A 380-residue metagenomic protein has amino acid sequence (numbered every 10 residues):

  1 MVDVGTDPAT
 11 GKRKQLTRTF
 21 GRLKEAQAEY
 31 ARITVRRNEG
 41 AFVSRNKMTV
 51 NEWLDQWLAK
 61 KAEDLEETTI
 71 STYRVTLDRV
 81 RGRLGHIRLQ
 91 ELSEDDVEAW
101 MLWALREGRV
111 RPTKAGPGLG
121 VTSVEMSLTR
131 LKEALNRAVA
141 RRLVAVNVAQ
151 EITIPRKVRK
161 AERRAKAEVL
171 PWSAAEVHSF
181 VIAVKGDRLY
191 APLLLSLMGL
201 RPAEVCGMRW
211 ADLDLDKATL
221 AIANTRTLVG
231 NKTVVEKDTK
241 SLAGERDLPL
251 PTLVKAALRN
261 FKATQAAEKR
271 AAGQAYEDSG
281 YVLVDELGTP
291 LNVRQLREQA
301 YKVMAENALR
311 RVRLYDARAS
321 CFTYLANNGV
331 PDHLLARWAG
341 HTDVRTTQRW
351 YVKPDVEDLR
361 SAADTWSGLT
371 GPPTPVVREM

Functional and structural regions predicted by a protein language model:
M1-K47, S241: Short, surface-exposed polybasic/aromatic micro-patch for ligand or macromolecular engagement
Q15-T19, A149-E151, T219, E245-D247 (+1 more regions): Well-ordered beta-strand positions in beta-sheet-rich domains
E29, S44-A140, I152-T153, S279-V282 (+3 more regions): Short, Lys/Arg-enriched alpha-helical recognition elements, typified by the DNA-recognition helix
V110-T113, H178-L189, L248, T264-Q274 (+2 more regions): Short, basic (Lys/Arg/His-rich) helix/loop patches that form interaction surfaces in the mid-to-C-terminal regions
K114-R130, A140-M208, D216, T227 (+4 more regions): Basic, Lys/Arg- and aromatic-enriched nucleic-acid-binding interface segment
Q150-E151, K217-I222, R313, Y324 (+2 more regions): Short functional hotspots where side chains directly engage DNA or cofactors
R156, A167-P171, K217, R226-V254 (+7 more regions): C-terminal secondary-structure termini that scaffold catalytic or DNA-interacting sites
